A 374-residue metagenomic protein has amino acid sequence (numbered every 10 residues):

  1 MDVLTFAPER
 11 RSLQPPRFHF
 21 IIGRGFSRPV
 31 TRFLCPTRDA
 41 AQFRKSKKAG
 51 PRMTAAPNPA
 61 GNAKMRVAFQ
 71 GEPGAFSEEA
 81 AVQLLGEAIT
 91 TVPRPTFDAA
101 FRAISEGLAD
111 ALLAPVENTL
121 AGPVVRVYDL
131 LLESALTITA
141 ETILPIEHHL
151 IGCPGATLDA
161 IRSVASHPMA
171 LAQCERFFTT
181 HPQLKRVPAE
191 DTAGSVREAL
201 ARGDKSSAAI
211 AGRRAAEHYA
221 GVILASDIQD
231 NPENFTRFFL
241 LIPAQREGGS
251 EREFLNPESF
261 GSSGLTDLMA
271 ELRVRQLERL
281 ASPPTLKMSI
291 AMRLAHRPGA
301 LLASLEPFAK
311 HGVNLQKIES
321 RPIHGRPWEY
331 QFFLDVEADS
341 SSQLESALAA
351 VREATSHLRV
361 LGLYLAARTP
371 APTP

Functional and structural regions predicted by a protein language model:
L4, R10-L13, H19, R24-P29 (+1 more regions): N-terminal basic, low-structured, amphipathic or hydrophobic segments
F6, I21, R32, P36-P374: Domain-level signature for soluble enzymes in the chorismate/prephenate branch of the shikimate pathway
